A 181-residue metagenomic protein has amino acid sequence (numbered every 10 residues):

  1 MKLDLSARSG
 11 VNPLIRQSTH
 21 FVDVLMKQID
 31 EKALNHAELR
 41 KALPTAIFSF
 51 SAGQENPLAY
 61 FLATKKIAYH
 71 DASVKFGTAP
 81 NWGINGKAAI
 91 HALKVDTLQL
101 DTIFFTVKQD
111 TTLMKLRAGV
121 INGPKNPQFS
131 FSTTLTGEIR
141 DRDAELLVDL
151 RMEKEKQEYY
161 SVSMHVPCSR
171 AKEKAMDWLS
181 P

Functional and structural regions predicted by a protein language model:
M1-P181: Membrane-proximal interfacial segments on either side of biological membranes
